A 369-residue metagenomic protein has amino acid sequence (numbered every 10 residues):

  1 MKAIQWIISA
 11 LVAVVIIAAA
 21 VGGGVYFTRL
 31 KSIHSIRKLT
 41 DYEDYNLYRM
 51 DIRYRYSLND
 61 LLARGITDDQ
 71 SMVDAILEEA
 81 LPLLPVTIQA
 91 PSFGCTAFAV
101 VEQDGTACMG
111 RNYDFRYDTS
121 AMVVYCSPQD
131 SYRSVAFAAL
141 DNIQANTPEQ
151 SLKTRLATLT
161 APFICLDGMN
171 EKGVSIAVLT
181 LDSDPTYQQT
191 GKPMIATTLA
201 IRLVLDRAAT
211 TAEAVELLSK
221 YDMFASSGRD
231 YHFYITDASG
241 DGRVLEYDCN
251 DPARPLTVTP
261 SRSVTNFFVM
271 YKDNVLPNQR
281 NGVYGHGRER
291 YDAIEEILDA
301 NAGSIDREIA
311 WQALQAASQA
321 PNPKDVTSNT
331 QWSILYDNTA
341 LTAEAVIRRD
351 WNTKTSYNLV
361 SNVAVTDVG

Functional and structural regions predicted by a protein language model:
I4-A208, M223, S304-G369: N-terminal mature-domain region immediately after signal-peptide cleavage in secreted/organellar precursors
L30-I33, R280-I309: Long, charge-rich alpha-helical interaction segments
A121, Y187-T190, R243-D248, T257 (+2 more regions): A short secondary-structure junction signal
Y132-D141, P162, V269-R288: A recognition module on extended beta-rich or small alphabeta surfaces enriched in W/G with H and D/E
R202-L205, V215-L218, E295: Non-transmembrane alpha-helical segments in soluble domains of secreted/periplasmic/extracellular proteins
E213-R229, F233: Secretory/export targeting leaders with adjacent low-complexity proregions
G228-N278: Extended amphipathic alpha-helical segments with heptad-repeat/coiled-coil character used for oligomerization, fusion
